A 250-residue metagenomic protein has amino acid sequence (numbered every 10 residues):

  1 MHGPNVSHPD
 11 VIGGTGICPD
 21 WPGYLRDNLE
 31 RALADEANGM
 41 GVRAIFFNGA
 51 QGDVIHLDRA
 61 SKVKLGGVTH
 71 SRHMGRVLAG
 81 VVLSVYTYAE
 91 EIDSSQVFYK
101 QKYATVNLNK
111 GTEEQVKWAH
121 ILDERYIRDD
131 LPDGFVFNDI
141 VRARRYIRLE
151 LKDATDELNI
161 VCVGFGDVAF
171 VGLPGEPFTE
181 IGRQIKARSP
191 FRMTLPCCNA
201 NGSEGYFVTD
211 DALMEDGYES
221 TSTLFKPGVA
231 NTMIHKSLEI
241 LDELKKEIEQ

Functional and structural regions predicted by a protein language model:
M1-Q250: Non-catalytic substrate/cofactor recognition surfaces at enzyme active-site rims
